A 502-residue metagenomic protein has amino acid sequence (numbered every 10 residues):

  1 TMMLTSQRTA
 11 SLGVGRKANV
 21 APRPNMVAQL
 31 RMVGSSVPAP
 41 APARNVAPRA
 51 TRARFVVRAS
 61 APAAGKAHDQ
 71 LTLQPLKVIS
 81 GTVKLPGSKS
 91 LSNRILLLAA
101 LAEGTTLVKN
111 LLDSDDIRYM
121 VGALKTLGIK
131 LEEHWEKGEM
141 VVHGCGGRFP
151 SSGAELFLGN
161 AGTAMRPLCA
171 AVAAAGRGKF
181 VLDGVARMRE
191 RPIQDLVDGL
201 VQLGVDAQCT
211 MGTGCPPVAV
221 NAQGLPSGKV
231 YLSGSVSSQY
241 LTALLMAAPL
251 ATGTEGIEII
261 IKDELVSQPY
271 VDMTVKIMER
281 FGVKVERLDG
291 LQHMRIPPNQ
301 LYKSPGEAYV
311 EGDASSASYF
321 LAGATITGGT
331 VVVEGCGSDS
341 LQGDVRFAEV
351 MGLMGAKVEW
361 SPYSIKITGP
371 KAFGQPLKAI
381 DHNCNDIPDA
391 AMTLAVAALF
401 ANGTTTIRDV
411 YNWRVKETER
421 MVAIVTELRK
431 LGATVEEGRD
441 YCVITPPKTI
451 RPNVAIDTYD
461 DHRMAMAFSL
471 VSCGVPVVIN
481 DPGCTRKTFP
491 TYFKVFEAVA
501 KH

Functional and structural regions predicted by a protein language model:
T1-R44: N-terminal chloroplast transit peptides
R49-H502: Short, structured segments at the rim of ligand-binding sites
